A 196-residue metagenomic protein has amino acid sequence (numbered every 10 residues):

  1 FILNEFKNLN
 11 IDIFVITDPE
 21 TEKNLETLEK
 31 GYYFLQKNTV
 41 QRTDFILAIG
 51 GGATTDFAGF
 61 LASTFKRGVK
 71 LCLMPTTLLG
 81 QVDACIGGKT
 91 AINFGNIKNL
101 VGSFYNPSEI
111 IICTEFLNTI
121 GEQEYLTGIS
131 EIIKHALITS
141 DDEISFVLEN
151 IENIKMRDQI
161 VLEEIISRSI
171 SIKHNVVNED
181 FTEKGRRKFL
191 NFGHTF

Functional and structural regions predicted by a protein language model:
F1-F45: ATP/NTP phosphate-donor binding region
F14, A48-I49, M74: Structural motif
F14-V15, F65, G102-F104, V177 (+1 more regions): Short hydrophobic "helix-edge" motifs at membrane interfaces and signal-peptide entry regions
L25, A91, Q123-T127, L137-D141 (+3 more regions): Electropositive phosphate-/nucleotide-binding environments in soluble metabolic enzymes
E29-Y32, S130, K134, I144-L148 (+3 more regions): Predominant activation on well-ordered alpha-helical scaffold segments within soluble catalytic domains
D44-S63, K188-F196: Glycine/serine-rich anion-binding loops at beta->alpha junctions that coordinate negatively charged ligand groups
F60-E152: A glycine/threonine-rich phosphate-anchoring loop and its flanking beta-alpha core in nucleotide/phosphate-binding
N150-F196: Active-site segments that bind and position negatively charged phosphate/pyrophosphate groups
